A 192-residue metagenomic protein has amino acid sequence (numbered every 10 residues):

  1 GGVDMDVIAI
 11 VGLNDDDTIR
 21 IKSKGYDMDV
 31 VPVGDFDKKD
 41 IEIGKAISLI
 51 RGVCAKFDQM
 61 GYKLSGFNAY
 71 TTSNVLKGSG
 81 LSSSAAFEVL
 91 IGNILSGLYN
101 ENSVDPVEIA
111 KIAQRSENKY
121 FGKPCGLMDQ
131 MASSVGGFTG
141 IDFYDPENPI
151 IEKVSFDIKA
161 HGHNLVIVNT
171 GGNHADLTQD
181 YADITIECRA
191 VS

Functional and structural regions predicted by a protein language model:
G1, I41-K45, S82-S83, A160 (+1 more regions): Short alpha-helix boundary/capping segments
G1, V7-V11, M131-A132, T139-I141: Short beta-strand scaffold segments in enzyme catalytic cores
V3-I112: Anion-binding (especially nucleotide phosphate/pyrophosphate-binding) glycine-rich loop and adjoining beta-alpha core
N100-S192: ATP-dependent small-molecule kinase catalytic core of the GHMP/sugar-kinase superfamily and closely related
